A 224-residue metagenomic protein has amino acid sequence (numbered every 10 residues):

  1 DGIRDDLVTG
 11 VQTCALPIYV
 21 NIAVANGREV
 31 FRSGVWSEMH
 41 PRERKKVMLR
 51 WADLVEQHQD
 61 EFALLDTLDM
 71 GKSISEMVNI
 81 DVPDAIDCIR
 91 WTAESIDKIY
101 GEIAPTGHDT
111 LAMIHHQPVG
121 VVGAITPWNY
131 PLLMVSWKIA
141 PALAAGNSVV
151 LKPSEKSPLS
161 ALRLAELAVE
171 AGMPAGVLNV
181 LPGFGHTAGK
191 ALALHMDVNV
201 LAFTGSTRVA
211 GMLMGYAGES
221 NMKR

Functional and structural regions predicted by a protein language model:
D1-C14: Single conserved hydrophobic/aromatic residue that forms the stacking wall/gate of nucleotide- or nucleobase-binding
R4, L111, G189-K190: Short hydrophobic/charged patches on amphipathic alpha-helices used for structural packing and interfaces
D6, R44, D66, I89 (+3 more regions): Residue-level signal for inorganic ion chemistry
P17-I99: Glycine-rich loop-to-alpha-helix module at the N-terminal edge of alpha/beta enzyme cores
I18, E61, K72, D84 (+4 more regions): Short alpha-helical
I89, A161-L164, L192, L213: Hydrophobic packing residues within well-ordered alpha-helices of enzyme cores
G101-A175: Conserved small-residue-rich beta-alpha loop and adjacent elements that most often cradle the phosphate/pyrophosphate
V121, A171-R224: Conserved NAD(P)+-binding/catalytic subdomain of aldehyde/semialdehyde dehydrogenases
